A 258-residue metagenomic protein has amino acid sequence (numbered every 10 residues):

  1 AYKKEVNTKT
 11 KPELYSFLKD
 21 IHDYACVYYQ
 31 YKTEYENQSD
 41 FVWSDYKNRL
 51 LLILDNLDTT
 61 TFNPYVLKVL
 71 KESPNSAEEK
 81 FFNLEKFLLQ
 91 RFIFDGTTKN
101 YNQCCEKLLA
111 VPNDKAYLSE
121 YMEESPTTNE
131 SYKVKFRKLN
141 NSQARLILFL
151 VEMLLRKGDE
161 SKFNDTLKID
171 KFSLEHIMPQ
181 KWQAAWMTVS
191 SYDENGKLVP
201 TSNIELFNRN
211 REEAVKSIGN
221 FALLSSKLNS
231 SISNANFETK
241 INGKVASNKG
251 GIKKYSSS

Functional and structural regions predicted by a protein language model:
A1-L154: A cross-family structural signal marking well-folded subdomains
N83-T98, F172-S173, N248-S258: Short, mixed-charge aromatic SLiMs
L109-S256: Betabetaalpha-Me/HNH-type nuclease active-site subdomain
